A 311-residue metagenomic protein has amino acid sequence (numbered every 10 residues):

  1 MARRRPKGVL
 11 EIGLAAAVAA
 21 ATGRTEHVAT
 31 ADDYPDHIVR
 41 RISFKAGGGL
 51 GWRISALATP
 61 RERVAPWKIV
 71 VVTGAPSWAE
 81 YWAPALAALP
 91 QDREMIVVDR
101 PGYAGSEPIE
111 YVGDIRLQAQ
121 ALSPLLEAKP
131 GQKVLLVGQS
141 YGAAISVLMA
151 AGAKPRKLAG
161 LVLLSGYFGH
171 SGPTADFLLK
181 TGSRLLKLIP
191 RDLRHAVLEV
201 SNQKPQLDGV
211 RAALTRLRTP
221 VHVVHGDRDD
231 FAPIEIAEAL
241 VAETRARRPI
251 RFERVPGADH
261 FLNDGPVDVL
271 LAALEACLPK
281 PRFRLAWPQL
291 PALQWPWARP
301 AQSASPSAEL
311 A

Functional and structural regions predicted by a protein language model:
T59-G105: Conserved HGGG/HGGXW glycine-rich cap/lid loop of the alpha/beta-hydrolase fold
V97-V134: Active-site loop/oxyanion-hole signature of alpha/beta-hydrolase fold enzymes
A143-P155, L161: Short glycine-enriched nucleophile-adjacent loop and the immediately C-terminal alpha-helix near the catalytic center
V162-G172: Active-site nucleophile loop of the alpha/beta-hydrolase fold
L217, V223-H225, D229: Short beta-strand/loop motif that positions the catalytic acidic residue of the alpha/beta-hydrolase fold
T219, P233-E243: Short alpha-helix in the alpha/beta-hydrolase fold that links the catalytic acid
R228-A232, H260-F261: Acidic catalytic loop of the alpha/beta-hydrolase fold
A258-D268: Catalytic histidine-centered segment of alpha/beta-hydrolase-like enzymes
